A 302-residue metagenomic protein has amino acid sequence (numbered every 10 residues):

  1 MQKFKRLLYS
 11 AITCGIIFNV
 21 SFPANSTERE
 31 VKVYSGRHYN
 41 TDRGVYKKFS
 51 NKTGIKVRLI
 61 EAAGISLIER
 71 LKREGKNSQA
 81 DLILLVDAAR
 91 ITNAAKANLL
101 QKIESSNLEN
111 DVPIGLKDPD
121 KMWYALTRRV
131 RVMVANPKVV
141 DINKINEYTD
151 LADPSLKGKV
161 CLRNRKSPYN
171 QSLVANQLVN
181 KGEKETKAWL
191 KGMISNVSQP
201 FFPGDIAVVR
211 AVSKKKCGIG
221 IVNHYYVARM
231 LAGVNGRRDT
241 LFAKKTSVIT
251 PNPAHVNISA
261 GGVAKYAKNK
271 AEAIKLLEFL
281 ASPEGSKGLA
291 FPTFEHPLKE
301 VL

Functional and structural regions predicted by a protein language model:
T27-N93: Early extracytoplasmic/lumenal segment of secretory-pathway proteins
Y34-R37, P119, A135-P137, N143 (+3 more regions): Short beta-strand->loop
V45, W189, S259, Y266-L280 (+1 more regions): Short amphipathic alpha-helical coupling segments at ligand-binding clamshell hinges and other catalytic/signaling
S78-I83, Q101-M133, T149, K159-L162: A structural signal for short loop-to-beta-strand junctions that line the ligand-binding cleft of periplasmic/secreted
N110, R129, L190-I194, Q199-F202 (+2 more regions): Periplasmic-binding protein-like
V132-V139, A175, V256-K270, G288-L289: A bilobed periplasmic-binding-protein/Venus flytrap-type ligand-binding module shared by bacterial periplasmic
G158-K166, F279-E300: Periplasmic-binding protein-like
R165, N176-V248: Ligand-binding pocket segment of bilobal, Venus flytrap-like solute-binding proteins
